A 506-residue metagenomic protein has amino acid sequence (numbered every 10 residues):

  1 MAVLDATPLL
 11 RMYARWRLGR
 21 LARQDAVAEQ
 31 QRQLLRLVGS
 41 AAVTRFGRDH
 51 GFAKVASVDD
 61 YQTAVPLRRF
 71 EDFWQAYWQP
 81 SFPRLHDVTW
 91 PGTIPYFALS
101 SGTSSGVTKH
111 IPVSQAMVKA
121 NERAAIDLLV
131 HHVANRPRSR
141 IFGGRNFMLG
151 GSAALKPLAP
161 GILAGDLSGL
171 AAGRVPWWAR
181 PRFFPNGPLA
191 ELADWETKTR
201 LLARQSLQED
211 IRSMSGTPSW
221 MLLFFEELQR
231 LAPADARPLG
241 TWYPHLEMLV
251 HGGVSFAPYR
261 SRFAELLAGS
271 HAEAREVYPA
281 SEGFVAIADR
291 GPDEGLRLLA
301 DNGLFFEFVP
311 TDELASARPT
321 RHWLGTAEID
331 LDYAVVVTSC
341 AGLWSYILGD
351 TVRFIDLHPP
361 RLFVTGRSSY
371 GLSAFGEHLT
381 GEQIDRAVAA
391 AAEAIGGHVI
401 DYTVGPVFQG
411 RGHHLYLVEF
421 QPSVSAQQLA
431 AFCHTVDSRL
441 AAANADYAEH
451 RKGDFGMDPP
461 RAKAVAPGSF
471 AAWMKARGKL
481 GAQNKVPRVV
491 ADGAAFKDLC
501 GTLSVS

Functional and structural regions predicted by a protein language model:
M1-A53, Y61-V65, A76, F82-P83 (+1 more regions): Active-site glycine/GP-rich loop and adjacent strand/helix microenvironment that borders small-molecule binding pockets
A28, R32-F97, H110, A120 (+2 more regions): Active-site diphosphate/adenylate-binding microenvironment
F97-S104: Conserved helicase ATPase motor motifs in RecA-like P-loop NTPase domains
S105-G106, S369: A broad detector of the eukaryotic-type serine/threonine protein kinase catalytic domain
G106-A116: Short "domain-exit" segments at the C-terminal end of structured domains
M117-A124, L298, T380: Short acidic-hydrophobic sequence patches enriched in Asp/Glu that either
H131-A179, L189: Conserved AMP-binding loop of ANL adenylate-forming enzymes
